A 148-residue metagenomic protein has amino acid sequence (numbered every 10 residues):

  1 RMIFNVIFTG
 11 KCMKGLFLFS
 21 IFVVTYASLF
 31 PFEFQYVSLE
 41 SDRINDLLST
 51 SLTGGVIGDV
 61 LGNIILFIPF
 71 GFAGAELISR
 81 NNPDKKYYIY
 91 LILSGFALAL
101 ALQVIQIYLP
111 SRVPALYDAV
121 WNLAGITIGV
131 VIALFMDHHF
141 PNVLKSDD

Functional and structural regions predicted by a protein language model:
R1-A119, L123-D148: Bulky hydrophobic segments
